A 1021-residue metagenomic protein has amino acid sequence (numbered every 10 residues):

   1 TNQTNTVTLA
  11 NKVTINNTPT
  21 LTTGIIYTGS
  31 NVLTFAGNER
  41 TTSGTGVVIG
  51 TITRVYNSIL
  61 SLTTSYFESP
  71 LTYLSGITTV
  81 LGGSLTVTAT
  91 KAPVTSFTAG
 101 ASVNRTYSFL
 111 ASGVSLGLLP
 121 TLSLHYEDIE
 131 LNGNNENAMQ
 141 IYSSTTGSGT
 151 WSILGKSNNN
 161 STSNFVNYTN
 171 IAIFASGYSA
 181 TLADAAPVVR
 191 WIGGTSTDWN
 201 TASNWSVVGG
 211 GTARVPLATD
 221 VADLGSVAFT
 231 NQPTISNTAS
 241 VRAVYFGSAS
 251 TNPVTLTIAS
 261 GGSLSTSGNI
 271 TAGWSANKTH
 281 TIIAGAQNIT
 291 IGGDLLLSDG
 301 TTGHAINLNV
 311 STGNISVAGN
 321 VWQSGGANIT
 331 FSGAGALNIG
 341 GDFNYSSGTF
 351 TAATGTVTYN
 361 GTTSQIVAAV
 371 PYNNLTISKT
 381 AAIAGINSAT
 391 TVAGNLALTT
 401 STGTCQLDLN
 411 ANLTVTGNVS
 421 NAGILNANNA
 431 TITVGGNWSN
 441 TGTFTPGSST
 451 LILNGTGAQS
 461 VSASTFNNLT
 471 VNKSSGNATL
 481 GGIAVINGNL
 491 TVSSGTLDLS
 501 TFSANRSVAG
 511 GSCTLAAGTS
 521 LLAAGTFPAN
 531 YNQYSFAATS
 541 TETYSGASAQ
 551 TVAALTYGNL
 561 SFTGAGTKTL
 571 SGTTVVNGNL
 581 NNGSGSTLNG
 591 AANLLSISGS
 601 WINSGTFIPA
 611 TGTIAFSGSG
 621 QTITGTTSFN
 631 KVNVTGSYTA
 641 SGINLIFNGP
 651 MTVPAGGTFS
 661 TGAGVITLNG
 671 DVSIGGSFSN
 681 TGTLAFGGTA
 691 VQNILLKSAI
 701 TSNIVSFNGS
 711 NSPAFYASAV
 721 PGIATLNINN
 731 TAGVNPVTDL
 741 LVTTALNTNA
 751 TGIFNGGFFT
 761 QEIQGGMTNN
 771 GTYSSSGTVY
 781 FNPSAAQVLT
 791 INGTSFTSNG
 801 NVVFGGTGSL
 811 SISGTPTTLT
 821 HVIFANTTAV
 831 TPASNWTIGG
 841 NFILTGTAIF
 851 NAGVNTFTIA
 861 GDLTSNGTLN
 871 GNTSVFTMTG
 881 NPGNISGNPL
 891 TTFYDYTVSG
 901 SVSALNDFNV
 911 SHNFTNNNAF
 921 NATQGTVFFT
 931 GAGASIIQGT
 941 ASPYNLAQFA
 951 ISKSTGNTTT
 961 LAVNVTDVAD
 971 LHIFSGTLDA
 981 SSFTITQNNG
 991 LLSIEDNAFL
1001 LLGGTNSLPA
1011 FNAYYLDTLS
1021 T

Functional and structural regions predicted by a protein language model:
T1-T150, G155-N159, N170-G177, T181-A228 (+1 more regions): Sequence/structural signature of small/polar-enriched beta-strand/turn repeats that build beta-strand-rich repeat
T162-S163: Solvent-exposed, conformationally flexible loop/turn segments
